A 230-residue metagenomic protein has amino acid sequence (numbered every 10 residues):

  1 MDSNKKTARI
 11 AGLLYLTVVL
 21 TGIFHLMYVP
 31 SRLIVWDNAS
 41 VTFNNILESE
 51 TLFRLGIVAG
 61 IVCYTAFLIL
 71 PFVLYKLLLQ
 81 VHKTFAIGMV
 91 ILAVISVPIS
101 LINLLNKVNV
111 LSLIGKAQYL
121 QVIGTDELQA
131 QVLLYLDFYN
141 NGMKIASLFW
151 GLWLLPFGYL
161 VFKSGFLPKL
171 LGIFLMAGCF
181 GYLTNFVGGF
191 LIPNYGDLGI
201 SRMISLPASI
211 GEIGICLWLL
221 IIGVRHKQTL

Functional and structural regions predicted by a protein language model:
M1-L230: Hydrophobic, aromatic-enriched alpha-helical segments typical of multi-pass transmembrane helices
